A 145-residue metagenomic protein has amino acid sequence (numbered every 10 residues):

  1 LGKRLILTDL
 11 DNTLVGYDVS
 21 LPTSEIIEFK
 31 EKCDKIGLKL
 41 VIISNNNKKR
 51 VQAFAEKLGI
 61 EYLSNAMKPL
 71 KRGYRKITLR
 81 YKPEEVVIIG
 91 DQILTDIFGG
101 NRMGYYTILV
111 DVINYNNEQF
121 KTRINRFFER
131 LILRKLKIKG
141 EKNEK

Functional and structural regions predicted by a protein language model:
L1-T8, K142-K145: Non-catalytic pre-domain segments flanking phosphatase-related domains
I6-P22, I26-Q52: Substrate-recognition element of Asp-dependent hydrolases with the DxDx(T/V) motif
K57-G59, M103-G104: Short, structured coil segments at secondary-structure junctions
N65-R72, V112-N116: Short, acidic/turn-prone active-site loops that include or flank metal/cofactor- and phosphate-binding residues
L70-L94: Conserved Lys-Pro-Asp/Glu-containing loop-to-beta segment of HAD-superfamily phosphomonoesterases, centered on
I89, L94-R123: Acidic, Mg2+-coordinating phosphoryl-transfer loop and its flanking beta/alpha structural elements, shared across
R102, N117-K145: C-terminal cap/substrate-recognition subdomain and adjoining C-terminal extension of metal-dependent phosphatase-like
